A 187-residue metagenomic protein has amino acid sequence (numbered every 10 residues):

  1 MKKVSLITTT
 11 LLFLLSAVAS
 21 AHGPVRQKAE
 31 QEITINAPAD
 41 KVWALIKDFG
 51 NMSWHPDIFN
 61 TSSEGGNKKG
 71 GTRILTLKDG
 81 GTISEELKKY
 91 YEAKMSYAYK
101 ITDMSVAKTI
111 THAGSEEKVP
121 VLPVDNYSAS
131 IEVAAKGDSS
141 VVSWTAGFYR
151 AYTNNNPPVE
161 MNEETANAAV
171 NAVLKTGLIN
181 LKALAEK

Functional and structural regions predicted by a protein language model:
M1-T8: Bacterial N-terminal signal peptides that target proteins for export
T8-S16: Bacterial N-terminal signal peptides
A19-K68: Hydrophobic ligand-binding cavity/cleft-lining segments
N36-D40, K88-S96, E132-V141, A183-K187: A short, structured loop/turn motif at beta-sheet edges
K41-I46, M52, R73, L87 (+2 more regions): Hydrophobic pocket/interface hotspot
G50-E86, Y90-K94: Short beta-edge strand/loop motif at the mouth of beta-sheet-based domains
G71-K78, Y99-T102, E117-P120: Short beta-strand segments that buttress and anchor functional surface loops
V106-A172: Beta-strand/loop substructures that line and gate deep hydrophobic ligand-binding cavities in soluble
